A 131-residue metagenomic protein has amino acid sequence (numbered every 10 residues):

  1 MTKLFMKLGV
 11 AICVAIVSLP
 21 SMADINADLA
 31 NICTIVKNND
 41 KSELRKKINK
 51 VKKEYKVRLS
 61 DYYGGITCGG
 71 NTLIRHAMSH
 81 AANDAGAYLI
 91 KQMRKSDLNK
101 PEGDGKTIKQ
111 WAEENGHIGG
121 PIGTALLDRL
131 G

Functional and structural regions predicted by a protein language model:
M1-G9: Bacterial N-terminal signal peptides that target proteins for export
S18-M22: N-terminal signal peptide c-region/cleavage motif recognized by signal peptidases
D24-L29, K41-C68, H80-D84, Y88-G131: Ankyrin repeat arrays, specifically the small/polar loop and inter-repeat linker segments at the C-terminal end of each
I32, L73-I74, I108-K109: Conserved hydrophobic residue in the first alpha-helix
I74-H80: Long, amphipathic, charge-rich alpha-helical segments that form helical bundles/coiled-coils
